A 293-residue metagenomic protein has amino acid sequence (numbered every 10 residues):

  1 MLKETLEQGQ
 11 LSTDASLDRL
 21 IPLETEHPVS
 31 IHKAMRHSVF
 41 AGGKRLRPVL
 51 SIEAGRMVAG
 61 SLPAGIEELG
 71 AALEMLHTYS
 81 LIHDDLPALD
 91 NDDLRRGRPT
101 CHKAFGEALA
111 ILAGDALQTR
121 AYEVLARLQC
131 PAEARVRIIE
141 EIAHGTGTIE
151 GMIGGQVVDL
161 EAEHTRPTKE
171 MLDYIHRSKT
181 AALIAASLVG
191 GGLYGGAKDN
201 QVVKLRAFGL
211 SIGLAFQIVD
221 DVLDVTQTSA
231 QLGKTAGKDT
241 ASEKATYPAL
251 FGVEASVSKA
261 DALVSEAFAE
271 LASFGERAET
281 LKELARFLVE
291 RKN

Functional and structural regions predicted by a protein language model:
M1-I21: N-terminal amphipathic/basic leader segments beginning at the initiator methionine
L11, I21-E270, E276-V289: Mg2+-dependent prenyl diphosphate-binding active-site environment of isoprenoid biosynthetic enzymes
K292-N293: Short glycine/threonine-rich loop-to-helix capping motif typified by GTGT followed within a few residues by an Asp-Pro
